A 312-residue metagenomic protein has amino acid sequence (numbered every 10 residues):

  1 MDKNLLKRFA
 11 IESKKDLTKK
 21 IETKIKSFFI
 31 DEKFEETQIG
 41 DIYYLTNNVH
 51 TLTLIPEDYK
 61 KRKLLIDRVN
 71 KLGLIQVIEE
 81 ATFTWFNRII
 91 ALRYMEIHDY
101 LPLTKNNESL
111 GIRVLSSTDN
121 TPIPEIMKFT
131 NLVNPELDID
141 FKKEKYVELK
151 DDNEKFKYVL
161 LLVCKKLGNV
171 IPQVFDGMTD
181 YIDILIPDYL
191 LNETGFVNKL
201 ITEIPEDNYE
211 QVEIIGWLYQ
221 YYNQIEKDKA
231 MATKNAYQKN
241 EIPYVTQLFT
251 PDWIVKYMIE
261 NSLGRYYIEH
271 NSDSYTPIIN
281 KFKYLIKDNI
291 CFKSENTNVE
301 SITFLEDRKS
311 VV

Functional and structural regions predicted by a protein language model:
M1-V312: Preference for the N-terminal adenyl/adenosyl cofactor-binding alpha/beta module
